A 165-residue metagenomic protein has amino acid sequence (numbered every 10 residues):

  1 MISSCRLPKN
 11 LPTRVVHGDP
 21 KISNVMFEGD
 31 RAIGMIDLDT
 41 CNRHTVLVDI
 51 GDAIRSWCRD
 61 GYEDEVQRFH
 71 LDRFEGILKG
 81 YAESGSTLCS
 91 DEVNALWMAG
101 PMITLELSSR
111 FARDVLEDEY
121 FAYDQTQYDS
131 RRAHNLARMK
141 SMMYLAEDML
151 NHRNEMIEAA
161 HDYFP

Functional and structural regions predicted by a protein language model:
M1-H17, I22-G34, H44, Q127-D129 (+1 more regions): ATP-dependent phospho-/nucleotidyl transfer catalytic cores
I22, G100-M102, E106, K140: Active-site lining segments that contact anionic ligands and/or coordinate catalytic metals
D37: Conserved active-site aspartate in kinases
L47-T87, M102-Y123: Active-site activation/catalytic loop segments of kinase-like enzymes and analogous catalytic loops in related
L88-G100: All-alpha amphipathic helical-bundle segments outside canonical DNA-binding/catalytic cores that form hydrophobic
E106-P165: ATP/Mg2+ or Mg2+-diphosphate-binding catalytic cores that bind nucleotide phosphates or diphosphates via glycine-rich
